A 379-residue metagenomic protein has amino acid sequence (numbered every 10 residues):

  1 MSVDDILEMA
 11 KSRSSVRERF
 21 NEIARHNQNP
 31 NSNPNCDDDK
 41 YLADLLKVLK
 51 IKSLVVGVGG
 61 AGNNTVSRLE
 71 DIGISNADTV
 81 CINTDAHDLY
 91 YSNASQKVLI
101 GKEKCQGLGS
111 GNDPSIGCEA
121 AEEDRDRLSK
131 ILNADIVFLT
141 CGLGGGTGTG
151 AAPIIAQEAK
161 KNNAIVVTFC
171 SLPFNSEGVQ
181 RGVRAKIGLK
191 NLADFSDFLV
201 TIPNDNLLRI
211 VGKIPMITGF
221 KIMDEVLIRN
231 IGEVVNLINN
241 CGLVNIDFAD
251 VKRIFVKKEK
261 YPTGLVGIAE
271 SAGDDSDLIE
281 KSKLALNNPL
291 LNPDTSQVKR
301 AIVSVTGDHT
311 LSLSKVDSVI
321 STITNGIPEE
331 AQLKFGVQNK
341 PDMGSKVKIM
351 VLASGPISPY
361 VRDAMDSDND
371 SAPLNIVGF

Functional and structural regions predicted by a protein language model:
S2-F379: Tubulin/FtsZ superfamily GTPase core signature
